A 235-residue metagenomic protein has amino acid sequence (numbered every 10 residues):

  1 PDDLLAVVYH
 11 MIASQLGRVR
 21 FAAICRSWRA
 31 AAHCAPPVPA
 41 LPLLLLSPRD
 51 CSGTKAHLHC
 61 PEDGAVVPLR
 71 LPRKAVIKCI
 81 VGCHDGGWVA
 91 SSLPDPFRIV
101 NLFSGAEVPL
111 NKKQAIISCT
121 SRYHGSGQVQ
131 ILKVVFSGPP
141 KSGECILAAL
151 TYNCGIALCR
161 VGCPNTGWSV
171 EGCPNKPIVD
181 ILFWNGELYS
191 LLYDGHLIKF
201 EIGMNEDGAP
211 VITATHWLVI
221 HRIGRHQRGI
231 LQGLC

Functional and structural regions predicted by a protein language model:
P1-A23, S27: N-terminal Skp1-binding subsegment of the F-box domain
P1-D3, A32-L43, V135-E144: Short, surface-exposed loop and linker segments with low hydrophobicity and enrichment for Pro/Ser/Thr
A6, R26-A30, T54-A56, A65-V67 (+2 more regions): N-terminal, well-ordered alpha-helical segments
M11, I24, S47-R49, P61 (+4 more regions): Acidic/polar N-terminal loop/beta-strand segments that form early-domain functional surfaces
Q15, V19, H33-T54, R73-G87: Beta-strand-rich domains and repeat architectures in extracellular enzymes and scaffolds, especially beta-propellers
L58-A75: A short helix->beta-strand "capping" segment at the edge of beta-propeller domains
R73-C235: A sequence/structural signal of beta-propeller blade repeats
